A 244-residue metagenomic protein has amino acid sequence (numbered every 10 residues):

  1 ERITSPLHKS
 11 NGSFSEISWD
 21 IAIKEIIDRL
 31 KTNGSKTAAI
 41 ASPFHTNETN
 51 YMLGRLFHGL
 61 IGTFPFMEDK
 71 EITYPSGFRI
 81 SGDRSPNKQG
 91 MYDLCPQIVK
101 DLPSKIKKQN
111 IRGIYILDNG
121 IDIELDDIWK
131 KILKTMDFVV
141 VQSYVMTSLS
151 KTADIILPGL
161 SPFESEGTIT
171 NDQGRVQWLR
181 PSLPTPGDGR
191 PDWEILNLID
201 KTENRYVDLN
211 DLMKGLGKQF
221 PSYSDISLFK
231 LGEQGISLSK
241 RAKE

Functional and structural regions predicted by a protein language model:
E1-S165, T170, G174, P181-L183 (+3 more regions): Catalytic alpha/large subunits of respiratory electron-transfer oxidoreductases, centered on bis-MGD molybdoenzymes
G187-P191: A short beta-strand-to-alpha-helix junction
N210-L212: Short catalytic/ligand-gating loop segments at beta-alpha or beta-beta junctions within enzyme catalytic domains
